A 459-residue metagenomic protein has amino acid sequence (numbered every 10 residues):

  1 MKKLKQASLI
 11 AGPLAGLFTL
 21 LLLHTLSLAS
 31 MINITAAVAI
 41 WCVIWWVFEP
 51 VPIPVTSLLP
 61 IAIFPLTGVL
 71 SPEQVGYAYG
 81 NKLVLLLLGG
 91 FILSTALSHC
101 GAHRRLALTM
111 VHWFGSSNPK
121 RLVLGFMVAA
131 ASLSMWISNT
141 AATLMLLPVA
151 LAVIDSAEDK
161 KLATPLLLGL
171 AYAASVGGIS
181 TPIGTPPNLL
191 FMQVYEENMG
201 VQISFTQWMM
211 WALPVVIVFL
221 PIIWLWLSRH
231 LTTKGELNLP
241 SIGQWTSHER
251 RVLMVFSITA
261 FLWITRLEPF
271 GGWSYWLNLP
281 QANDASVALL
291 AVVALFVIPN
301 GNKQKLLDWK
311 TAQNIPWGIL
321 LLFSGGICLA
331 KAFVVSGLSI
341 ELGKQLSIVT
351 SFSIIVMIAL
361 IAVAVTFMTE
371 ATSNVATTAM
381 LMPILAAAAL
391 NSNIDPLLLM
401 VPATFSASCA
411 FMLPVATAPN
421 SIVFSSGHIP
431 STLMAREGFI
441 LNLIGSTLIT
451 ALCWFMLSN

Functional and structural regions predicted by a protein language model:
M1-L86, Q207-K344, I440-S446, T450-N459: Hydrophobic transmembrane alpha-helices of multi-pass small-molecule transporters
Q6-I10, G90-S98, F114-R121, F126-A142 (+7 more regions): Helix-loop-helix module between adjacent transmembrane segments
L14-G16, A37-I44, F126-A131, A173 (+2 more regions): Hydrophobic, membrane-inserted alpha-helices
M31-T35, G80-V84, H112-V128, A157-L168 (+5 more regions): Membrane-interfacial loop-to-helix junctions in multi-pass transporters
Q74-Y77, R105-G115, A152-D155, K310-N314 (+3 more regions): Short amphipathic alpha-helical coupling elements at transmembrane boundaries
V111-I179, P186-M199, N374-F405: Hydrophobic transmembrane alpha-helices that form the pore/transport pathway of multi-pass ion and small-solute
A152, S156-L253, I422-L452: Membrane-core helix-loop-helix motifs of multi-pass transport proteins
M209-P214, L321-V334, S339, T350-N459: C-terminal transmembrane helix pair
